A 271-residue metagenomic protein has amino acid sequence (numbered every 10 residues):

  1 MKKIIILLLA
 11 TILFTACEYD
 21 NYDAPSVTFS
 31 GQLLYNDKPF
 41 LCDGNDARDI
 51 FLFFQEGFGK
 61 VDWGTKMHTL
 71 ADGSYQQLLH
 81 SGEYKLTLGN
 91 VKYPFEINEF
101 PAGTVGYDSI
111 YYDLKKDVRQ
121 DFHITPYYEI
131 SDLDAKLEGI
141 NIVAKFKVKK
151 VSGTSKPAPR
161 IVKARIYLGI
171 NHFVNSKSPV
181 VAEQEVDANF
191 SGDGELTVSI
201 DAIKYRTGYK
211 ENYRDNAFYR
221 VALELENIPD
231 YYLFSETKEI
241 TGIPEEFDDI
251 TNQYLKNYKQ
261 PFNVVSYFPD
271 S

Functional and structural regions predicted by a protein language model:
M1-I6, T11-P39: Bacterial Sec-dependent N-terminal signal peptides
D37-K60, P157-V162: Short, ordered, surface-exposed loop/turn motifs in non-cytosolic proteins
G57-S74: Short, acidic Ser/Thr/Gly-rich low-complexity loop/linker segments typical of extracellular and cell-surface proteins
G73, H80-F100: A short, solvent-exposed beta-strand micro-motif common in secreted/extracellular proteins
G73-Q77, D108, V118-Q120, G192-I200: Short strand-edge motifs at loop-to-beta-strand transitions and within beta-strands of extracellular beta-rich domains
V91-D121, L233-P244: Structured interaction patches on ligand/partner-binding surfaces of diverse proteins
V105-A135, S266-P269: Extracellular beta-sheet/turn segments enriched in Thr/Pro/Gly and aliphatic residues
D134-S271: Ser/Thr/Gly/Pro-rich, low-complexity flexible regions
